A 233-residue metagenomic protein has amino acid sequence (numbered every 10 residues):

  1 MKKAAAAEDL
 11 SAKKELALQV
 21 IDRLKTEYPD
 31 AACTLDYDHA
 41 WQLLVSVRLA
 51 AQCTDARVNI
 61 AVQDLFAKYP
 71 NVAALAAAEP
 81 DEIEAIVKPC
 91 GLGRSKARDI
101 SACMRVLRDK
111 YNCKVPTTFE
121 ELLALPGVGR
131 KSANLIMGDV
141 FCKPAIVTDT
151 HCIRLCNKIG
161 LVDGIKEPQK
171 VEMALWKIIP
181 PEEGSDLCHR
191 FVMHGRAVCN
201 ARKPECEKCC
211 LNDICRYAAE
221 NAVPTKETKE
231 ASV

Functional and structural regions predicted by a protein language model:
A4-K229: Catalytic cores of DNA base-excision repair glycosylases
V233: Phosphate-centric recognition/catalysis
